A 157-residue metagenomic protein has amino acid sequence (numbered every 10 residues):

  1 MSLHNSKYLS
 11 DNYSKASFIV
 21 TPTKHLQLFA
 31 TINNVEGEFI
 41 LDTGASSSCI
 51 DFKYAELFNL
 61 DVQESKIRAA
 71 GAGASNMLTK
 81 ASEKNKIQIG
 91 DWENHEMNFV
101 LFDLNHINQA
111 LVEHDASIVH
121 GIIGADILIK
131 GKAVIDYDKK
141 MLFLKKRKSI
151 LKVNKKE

Functional and structural regions predicted by a protein language model:
M1-E157: Pepsin/retropepsin-fold aspartyl endopeptidases
